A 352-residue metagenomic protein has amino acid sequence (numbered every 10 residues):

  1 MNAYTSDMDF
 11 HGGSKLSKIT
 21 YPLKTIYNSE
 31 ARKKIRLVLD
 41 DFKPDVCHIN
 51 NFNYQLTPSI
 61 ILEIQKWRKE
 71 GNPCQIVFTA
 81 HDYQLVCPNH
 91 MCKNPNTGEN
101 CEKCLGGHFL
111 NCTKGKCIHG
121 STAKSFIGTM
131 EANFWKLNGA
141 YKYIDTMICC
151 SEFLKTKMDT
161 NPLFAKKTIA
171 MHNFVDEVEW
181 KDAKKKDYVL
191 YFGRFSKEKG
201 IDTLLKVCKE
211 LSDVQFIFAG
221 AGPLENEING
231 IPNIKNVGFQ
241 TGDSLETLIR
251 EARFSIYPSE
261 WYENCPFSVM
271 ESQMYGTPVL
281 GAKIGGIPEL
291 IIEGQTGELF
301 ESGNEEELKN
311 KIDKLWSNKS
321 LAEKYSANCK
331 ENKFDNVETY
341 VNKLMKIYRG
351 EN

Functional and structural regions predicted by a protein language model:
L85, E102-W180: Donor nucleotide-sugar binding/catalytic pocket of nucleotide-sugar-dependent glycosyltransferases
I148, V175, K181-K199, L205-K209 (+1 more regions): Conserved donor-binding/catalytic core segment of Leloir-type glycosyltransferases
N226-T247: Nucleotide-activated donor-binding/catalytic signature segment of Leloir-type glycosyltransferases, i.e., the conserved
E227, M270, I284-G294, E298-L299: Short acidic/histidine- and often glycine-rich active-site loop of Leloir-type glycosyltransferases that engages
I234, G294-E301, K314-L315: A short acidic/histidine/glycine-rich donor-binding loop in glycosyltransferase catalytic cores
R250-N264, T277: Acidic donor-binding loop of glycosyltransferase active sites
E260, T277, G281-P288, S302-G303: Short glycine-rich donor-binding/catalytic loop of glycosyltransferases that coordinates the nucleotide-sugar
T296, E307, K314, L321-D335 (+1 more regions): A short, well-ordered alpha-helix in the C-terminal region of glycosyltransferases
